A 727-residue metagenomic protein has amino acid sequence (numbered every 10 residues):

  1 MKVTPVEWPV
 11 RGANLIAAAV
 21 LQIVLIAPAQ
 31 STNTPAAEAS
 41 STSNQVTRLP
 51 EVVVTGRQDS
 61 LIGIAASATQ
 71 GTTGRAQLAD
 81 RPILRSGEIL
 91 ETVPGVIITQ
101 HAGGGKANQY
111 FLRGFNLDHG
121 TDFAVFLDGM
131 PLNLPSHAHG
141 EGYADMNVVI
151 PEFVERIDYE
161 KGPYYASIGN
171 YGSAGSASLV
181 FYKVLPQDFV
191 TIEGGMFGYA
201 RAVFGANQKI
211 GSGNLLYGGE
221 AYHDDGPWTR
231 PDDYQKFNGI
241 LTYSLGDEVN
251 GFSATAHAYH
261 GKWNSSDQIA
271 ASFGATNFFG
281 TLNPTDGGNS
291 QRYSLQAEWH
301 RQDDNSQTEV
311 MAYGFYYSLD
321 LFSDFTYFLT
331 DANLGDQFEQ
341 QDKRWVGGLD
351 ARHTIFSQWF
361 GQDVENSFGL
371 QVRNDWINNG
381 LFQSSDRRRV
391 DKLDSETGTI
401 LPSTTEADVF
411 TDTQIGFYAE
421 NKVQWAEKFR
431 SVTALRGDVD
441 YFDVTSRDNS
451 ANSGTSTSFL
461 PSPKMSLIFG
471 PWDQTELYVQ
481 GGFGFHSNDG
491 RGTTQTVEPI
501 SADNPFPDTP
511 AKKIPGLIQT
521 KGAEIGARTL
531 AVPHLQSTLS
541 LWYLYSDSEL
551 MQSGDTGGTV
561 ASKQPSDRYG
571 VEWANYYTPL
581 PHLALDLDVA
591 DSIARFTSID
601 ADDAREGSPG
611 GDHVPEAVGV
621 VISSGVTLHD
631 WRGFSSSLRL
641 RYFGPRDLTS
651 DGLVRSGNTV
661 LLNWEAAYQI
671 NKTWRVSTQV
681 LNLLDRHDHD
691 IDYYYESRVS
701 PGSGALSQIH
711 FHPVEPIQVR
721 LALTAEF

Functional and structural regions predicted by a protein language model:
L49-G87, K106-Q109: N-terminal periplasmic "start-of-domain" segments of outer-membrane beta-barrel proteins
Q70, G87-L134: Extracytoplasmic beta-strand/coil segments of soluble accessory domains associated with Gram-negative outer-membrane
L78, Y642-R646, Y668-F727: C-terminal beta-signal and adjacent terminal beta-strands/loops of Gram-negative outer-membrane beta-barrel proteins
M130-K161, L179-V180: Short acidic/polar hinge/loop motifs at secondary-structure boundaries that mediate gating or recognition
G194-H223, W228-S266, T285-D303, I355 (+2 more regions): Transmembrane beta-barrel wall of Gram-negative outer-membrane proteins
G246-Y259, G288-R447, G470, L535-L541 (+2 more regions): Face-selective signature of the C-terminal outer-membrane beta-barrel domain
Q302, Q307-S323, G470-H486, K513-Y569 (+3 more regions): Membrane-embedded beta-barrel scaffold of Gram-negative outer-membrane proteins
R352-I355, E427-K428, V439, L530-G554 (+2 more regions): Gram-negative outer-membrane beta-barrel transporters
